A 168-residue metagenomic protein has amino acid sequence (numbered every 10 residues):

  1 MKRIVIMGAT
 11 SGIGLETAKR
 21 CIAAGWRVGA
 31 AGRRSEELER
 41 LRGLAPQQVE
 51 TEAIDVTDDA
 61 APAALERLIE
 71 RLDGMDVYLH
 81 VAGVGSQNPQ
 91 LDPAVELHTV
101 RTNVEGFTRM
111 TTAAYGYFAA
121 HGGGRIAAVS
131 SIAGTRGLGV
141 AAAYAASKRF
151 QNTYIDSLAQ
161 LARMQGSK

Functional and structural regions predicted by a protein language model:
T10-S11: Conserved glycine-rich cofactor-binding loop
W26-R40: Conserved glycine-rich Rossmann-like NAD(P)H-binding loop of the short-chain dehydrogenase/reductase
V81-Q87: Conserved NAD(P)H cofactor-binding loop of Rossmann-fold oxidoreductase domains
P89-R101: Short alpha-helical oligomerization interface
D92, R136-A142: Active-site loop immediately N-terminal to the catalytic Tyr-X3-Lys motif of short-chain dehydrogenase/reductase
T111, S147: Active-site helix of classical SDR
S131: Residue(s) in the substrate-gating loop at a strand-loop-helix junction that position the organic substrate next
